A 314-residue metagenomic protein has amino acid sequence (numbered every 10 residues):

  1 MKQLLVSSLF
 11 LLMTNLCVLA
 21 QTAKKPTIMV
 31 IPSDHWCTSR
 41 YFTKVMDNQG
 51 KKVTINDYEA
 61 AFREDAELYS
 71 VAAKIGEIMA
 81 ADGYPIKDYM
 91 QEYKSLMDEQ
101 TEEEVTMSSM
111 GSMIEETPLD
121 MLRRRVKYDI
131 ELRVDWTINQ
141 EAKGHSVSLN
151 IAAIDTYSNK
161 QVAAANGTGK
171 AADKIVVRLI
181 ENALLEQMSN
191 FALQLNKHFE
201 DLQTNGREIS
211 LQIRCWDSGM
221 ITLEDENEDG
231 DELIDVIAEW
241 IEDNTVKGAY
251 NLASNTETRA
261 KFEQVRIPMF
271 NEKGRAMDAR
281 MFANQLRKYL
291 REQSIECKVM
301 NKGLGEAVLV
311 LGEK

Functional and structural regions predicted by a protein language model:
M1-A23: Bacterial Sec-dependent N-terminal signal peptides
Q21-F42, K160-A249: C-terminal/domain-edge helix-coil "capping" segments
A23-K25, A66, S70, K74 (+5 more regions): Extracytoplasmic
S33-W36, Q91-E92, T137, A152-Y157 (+2 more regions): Solvent-exposed coil/turn segments that connect beta secondary-structure elements in extracytoplasmic/periplasmic
K44-V126, E131, D231-F270, R275-L290: N-terminal segment of the mature soluble domain
E92-S109, I154-V176: Short, flexible helix-coil linker/hinge segments at the edges of structured domains or between repeats
D129-D173, E306-E313: Amphipathic beta-strand/beta-sheet edge segments enriched in Tyr/Trp
M281-K314: A cross-taxonomic marker for long C-terminal extensions/tails that follow the last structured domain
